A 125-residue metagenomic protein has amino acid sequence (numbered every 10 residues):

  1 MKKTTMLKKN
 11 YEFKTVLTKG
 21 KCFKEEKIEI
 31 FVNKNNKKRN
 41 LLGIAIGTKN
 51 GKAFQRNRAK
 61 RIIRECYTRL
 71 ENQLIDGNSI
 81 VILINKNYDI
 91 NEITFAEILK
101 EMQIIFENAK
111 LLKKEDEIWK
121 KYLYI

Functional and structural regions predicted by a protein language model:
M1-I125: Positively charged, solvent-exposed patches that mediate nucleic-acid binding
